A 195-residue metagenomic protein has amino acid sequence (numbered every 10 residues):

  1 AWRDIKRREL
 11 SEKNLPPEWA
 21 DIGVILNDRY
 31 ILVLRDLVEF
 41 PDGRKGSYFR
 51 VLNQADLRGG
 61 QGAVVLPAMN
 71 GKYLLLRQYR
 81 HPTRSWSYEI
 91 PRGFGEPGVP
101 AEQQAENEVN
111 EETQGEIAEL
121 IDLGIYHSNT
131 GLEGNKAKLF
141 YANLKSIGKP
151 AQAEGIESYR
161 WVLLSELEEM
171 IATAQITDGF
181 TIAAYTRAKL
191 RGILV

Functional and structural regions predicted by a protein language model:
A1-R8, E12-K13, P82-W86, P97 (+3 more regions): Nudix hydrolase/Nudix homology domain
W19-V64: Acidic, metal-coordinating catalytic segment for phosphate/diphosphate chemistry, firing primarily on the Nudix
D28, L57, P82, T130-L132: Short glycine/serine/proline-enriched coil/turn segments at secondary-structure junctions
R35-E39, P67, Y141-N143, W161-L163: Short, well-ordered beta-strand micro-motif
D36, G71, V109, Y185: Terminal peptide-recognition signature
V38-D42, N129-G148: Active-site-adjacent beta-strand/loop module that shapes the phosphate/pyrophosphate-binding cleft
V51-N107, A153: Conserved Nudix-box catalytic region and its N-terminal flanking loop in Nudix hydrolases and closely related
E116-L123: A short coil-to-beta-strand element that immediately follows conserved catalytic motifs
